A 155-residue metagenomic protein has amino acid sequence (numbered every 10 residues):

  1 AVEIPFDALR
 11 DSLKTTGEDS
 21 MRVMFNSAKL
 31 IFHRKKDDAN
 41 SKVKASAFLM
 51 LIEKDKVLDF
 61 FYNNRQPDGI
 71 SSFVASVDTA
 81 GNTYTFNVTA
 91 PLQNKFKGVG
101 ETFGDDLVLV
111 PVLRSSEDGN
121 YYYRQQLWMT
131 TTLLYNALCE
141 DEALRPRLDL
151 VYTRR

Functional and structural regions predicted by a protein language model:
A1-R155: Secreted, disulfide-rich extracellular signaling modules
